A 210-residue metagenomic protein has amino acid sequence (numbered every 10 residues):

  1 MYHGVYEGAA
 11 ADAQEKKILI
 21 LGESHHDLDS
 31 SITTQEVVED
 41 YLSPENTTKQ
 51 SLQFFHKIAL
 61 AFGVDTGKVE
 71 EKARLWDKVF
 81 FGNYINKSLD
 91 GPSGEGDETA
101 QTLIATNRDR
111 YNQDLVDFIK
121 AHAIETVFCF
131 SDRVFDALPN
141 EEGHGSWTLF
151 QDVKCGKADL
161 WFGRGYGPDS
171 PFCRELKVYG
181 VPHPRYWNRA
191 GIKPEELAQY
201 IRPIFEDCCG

Functional and structural regions predicted by a protein language model:
M1-A10, H56-K68, A105-D117, G156-D159: A Trp-anchored, charged/polar loop motif used as the substrate-binding/catalytic surface of acyl/ester-handling
M1-F54, D114-D117, F162-P171, P203-G210: Active-site and ligand/interface coordination hotspots across diverse enzymes and nucleic-acid-associated assemblies
E23-L28, I85-L89, D132-D136, H183-W187: Short, solvent-exposed loop/turn segments at secondary-structure junctions
S30-I32, G91-S93, S131, A137-E142 (+1 more regions): A short acidic (Asp/Glu
Q35-Q53, I85-D109: Surface-exposed cleft-lining segments at the edges of enzyme active sites
E70-L89, S93: Short, contiguous, well-structured surface segments enriched in hydrophobic/aromatic residues
T99-N112, V116, P139-G210: C-terminal capping/extension of enzyme domains
Q113-D132: Proline-aspartate-enriched helix->loop->beta-strand connector
